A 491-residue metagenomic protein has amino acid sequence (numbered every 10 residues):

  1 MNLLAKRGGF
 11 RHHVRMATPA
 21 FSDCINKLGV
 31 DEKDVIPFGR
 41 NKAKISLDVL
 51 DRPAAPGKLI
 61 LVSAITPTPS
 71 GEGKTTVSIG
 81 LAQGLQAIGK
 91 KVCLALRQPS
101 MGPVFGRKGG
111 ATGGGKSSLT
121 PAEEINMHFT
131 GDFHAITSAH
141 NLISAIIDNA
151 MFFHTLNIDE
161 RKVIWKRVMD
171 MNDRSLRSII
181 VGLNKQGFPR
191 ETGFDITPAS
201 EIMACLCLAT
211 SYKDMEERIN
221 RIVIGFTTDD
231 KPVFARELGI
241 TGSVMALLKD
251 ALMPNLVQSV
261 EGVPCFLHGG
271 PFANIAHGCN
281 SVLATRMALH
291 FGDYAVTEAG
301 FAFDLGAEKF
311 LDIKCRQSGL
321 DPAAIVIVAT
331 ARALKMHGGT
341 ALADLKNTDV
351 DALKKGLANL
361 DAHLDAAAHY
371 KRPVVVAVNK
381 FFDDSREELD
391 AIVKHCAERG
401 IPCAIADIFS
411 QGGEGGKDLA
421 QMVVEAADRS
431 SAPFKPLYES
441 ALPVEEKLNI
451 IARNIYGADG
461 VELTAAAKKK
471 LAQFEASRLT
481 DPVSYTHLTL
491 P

Functional and structural regions predicted by a protein language model:
R11-A64, K90: Extreme N-terminal, non-catalytic leader segments that precede Walker-type/kinase nucleotide-binding cores
L50-D51, P56-I60, G84-I179, P189-D195 (+1 more regions): N-terminal phosphate/diphosphate-binding loop that engages ATP/GTP or pyrophosphate donors across diverse enzyme folds
V62, T66-I79: Glycine-rich phosphate-binding P-loop
I313-A331: Inter-motif core of Ras-like GTPase G domains
V350-V378, R386: Conserved C-terminal guanine-recognition region of P-loop GTPase G domains, centered on the G4
A377-S385, A406-G412: G-domain G4 guanine-recognition motif of GTPases
I392-V423: Canonical P-loop GTPase G-domain recognition
T486-P491: Conserved small/polar residues in nucleotide/adenosyl-binding loops
